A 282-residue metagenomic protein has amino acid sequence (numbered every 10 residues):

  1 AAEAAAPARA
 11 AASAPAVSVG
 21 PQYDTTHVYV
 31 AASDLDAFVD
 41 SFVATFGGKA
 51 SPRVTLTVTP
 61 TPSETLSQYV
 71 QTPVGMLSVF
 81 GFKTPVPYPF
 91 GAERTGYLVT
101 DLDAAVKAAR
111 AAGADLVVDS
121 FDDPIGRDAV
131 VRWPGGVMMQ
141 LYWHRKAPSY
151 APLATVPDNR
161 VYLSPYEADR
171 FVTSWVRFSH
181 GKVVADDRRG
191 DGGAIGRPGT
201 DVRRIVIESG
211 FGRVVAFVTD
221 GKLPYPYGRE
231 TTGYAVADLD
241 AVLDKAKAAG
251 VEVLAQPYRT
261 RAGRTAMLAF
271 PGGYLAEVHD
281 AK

Functional and structural regions predicted by a protein language model:
A1-A12: Signal peptide processing junction and immediate N-terminal pro/mature segment of secreted/exported proteins
A10-A16, K83, K146-S149, T219-G221: Short beta-strand/turn micro-motifs at beta-sheet edges
V17-G20, H27-V74, A111, D119-P134 (+4 more regions): Core segments of cupin and vicinal oxygen chelate
P21-S33, Q68-V70, F82-A108, R127-R132 (+4 more regions): Vicinal oxygen chelate
D122, Y142-A147, V278-K282: Short beta->alpha transition motifs characteristic of CBS
A129-Y150: Short, structured interface segments
R213-V215, T231-L239, K245-A246, E252-R259 (+1 more regions): C-terminal functional regions that serve as terminal interaction/effector modules
